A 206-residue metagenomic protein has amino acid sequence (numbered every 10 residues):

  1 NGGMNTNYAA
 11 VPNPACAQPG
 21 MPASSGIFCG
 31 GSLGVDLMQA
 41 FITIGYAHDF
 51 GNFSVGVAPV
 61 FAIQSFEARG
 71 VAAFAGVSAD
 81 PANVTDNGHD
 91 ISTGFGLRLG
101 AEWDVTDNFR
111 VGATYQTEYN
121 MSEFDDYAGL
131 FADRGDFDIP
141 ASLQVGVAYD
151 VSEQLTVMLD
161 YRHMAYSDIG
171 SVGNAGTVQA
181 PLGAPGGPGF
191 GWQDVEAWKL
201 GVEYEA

Functional and structural regions predicted by a protein language model:
N1-A206: Outer-membrane beta-barrel porins/channels
